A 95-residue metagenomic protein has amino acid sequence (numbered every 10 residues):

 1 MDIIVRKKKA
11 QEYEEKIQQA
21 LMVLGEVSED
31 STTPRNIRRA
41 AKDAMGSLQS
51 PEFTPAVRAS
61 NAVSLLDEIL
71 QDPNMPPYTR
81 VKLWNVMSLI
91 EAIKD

Functional and structural regions predicted by a protein language model:
M1-T33: Short terminal alpha-helical segments
D2-A10, I17, K42-Q49, A59-S60 (+3 more regions): Small-residue-enriched hydrophobic alpha-helices in membranes
D2-I4, P34-R35, T54, Y78: General helical secondary-structure elements
K9, S31, P51, P73-M75: Helix-centric, low-specificity signal for extended rod-like, repetitive segments
E12-K16, P55, N74-M75, T79: Tandem-repeat/low-complexity and Cys-motif detector
Q18-L21, A62-V63, R80, W84-V86: Generic N-terminal initiation segments characterized by hydrophobic and/or small/turn-forming residues
L21-S64: Amphipathic alpha-helical interaction modules
E68-D95: Amphipathic alpha-helical binding modules
